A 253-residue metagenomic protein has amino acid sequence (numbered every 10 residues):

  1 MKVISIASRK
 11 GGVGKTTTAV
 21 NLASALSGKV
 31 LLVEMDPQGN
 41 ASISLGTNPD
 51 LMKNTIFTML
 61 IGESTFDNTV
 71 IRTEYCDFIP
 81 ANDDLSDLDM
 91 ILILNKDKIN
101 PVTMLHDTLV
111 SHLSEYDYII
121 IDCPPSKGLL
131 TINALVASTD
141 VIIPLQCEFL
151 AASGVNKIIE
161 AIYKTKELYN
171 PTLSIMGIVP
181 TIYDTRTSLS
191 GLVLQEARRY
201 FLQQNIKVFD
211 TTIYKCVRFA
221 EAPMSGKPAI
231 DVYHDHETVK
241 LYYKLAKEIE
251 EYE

Functional and structural regions predicted by a protein language model:
M1-E253: P-loop NTP-binding core
